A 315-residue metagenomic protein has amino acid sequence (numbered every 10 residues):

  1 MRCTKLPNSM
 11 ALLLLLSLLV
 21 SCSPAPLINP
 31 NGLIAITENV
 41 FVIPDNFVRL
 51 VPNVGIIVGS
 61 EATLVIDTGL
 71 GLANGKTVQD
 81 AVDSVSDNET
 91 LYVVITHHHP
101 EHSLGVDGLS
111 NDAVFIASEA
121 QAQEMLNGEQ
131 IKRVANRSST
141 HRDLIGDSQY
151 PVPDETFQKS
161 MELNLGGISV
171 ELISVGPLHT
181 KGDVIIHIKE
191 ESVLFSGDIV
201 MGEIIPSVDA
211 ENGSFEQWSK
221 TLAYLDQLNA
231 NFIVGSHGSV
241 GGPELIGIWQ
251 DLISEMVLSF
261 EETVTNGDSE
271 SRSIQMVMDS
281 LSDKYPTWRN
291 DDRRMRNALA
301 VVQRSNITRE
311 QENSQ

Functional and structural regions predicted by a protein language model:
M1-A11: Bacterial N-terminal signal peptides that target proteins for export
V20-S21: C-terminal motif of bacterial Sec signal peptides marking the signal peptidase cleavage site
I28-P30, I34-I36, Q123-V175, K189-E190 (+2 more regions): Metallo-beta-lactamase
I34-D80, I186-D198: Conserved beta-strand hairpin/beta-sheet module of binuclear metal-dependent hydrolase folds, prominently
N39, I57, D67, V82 (+9 more regions): Divalent metal-coordination and catalytic microenvironments
S60-A62, A73-A117: Active-site metal-binding motif and surrounding structural segment of the metallo-beta-lactamase
A62-L64, T68-L72, E162, S169 (+3 more regions): Metallo-beta-lactamase
D226-N229, V240-Q315: Accessory terminal helices/loops
